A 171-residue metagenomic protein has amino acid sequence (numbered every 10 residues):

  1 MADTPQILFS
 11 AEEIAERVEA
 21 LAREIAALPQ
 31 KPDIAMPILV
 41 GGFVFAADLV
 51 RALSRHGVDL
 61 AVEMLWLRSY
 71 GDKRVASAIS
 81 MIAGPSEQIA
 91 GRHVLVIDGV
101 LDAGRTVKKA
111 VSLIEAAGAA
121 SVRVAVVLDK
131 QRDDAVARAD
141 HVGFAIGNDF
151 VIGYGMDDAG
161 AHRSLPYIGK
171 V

Functional and structural regions predicted by a protein language model:
M1-V171: PRPP-associated nucleotide enzymes
